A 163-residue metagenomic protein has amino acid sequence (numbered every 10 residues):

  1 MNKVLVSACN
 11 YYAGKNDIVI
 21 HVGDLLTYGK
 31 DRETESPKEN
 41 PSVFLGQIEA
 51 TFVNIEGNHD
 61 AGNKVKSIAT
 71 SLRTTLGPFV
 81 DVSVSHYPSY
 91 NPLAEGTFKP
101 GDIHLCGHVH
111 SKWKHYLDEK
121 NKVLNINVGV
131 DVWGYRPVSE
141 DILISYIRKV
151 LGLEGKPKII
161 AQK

Functional and structural regions predicted by a protein language model:
M1-L76: Core catalytic region of metal-dependent phosphoesterases/phosphodiesterases, especially metallo-beta-lactamase-like
K64-I160: Conserved beta-sheet core of the metallophosphoesterase superfamily
